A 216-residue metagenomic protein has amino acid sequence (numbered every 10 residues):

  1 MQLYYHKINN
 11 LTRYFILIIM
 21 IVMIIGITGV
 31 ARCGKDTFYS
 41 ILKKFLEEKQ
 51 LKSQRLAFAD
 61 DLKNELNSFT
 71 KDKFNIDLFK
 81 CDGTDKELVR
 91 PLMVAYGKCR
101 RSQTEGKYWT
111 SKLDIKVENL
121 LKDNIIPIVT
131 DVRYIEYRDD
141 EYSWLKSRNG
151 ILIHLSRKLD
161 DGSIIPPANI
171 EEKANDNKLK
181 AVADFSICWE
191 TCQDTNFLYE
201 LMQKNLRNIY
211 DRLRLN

Functional and structural regions predicted by a protein language model:
I27: Hydrophobic anchor at the beta1->P-loop junction of P-loop NTPases
V30: P-loop (Walker A) phosphate-binding loop of NTP-binding proteins
K35: Conserved lysine of the Walker
F38: Hydrophobic positions on the alpha1 helix immediately C-terminal to the Walker A/P-loop
K44-Q54: Post-Walker A helix-loop "phosphate-sensing" segment adjacent to the P-loop in P-loop NTPases
F58-I125: ATP-dependent small-molecule kinase phosphotransfer cores that center on conserved nucleotide phosphate-binding segments
K112, D140-N216: Small-molecule kinase domains that catalyze NTP-dependent phosphoryl transfer to phosphate-bearing small molecules
